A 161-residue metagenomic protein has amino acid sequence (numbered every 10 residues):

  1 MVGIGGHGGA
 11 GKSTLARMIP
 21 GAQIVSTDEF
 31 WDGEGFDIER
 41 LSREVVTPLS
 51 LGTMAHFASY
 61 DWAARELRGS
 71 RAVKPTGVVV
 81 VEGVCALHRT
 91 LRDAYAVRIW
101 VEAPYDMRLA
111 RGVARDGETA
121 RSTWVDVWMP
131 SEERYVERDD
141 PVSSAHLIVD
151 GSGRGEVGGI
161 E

Functional and structural regions predicted by a protein language model:
V2-G3: Short hydrophobic/aromatic beta-strand immediately N-terminal to the Walker A/P-loop
H7: P-loop (Walker A) phosphate-binding loop of NTP-binding proteins
K12: Conserved lysine of the Walker
Q23-V81: Conserved nucleotide-sensing/catalytic segment adjacent to the nucleotide-binding pocket in NTP-handling enzymes
G69-D116: ATP-dependent NMP and nucleoside kinases share a basic, alpha-helical "lid"
D93, V97, D106, A110 (+3 more regions): NTP-dependent small-molecule kinase module
